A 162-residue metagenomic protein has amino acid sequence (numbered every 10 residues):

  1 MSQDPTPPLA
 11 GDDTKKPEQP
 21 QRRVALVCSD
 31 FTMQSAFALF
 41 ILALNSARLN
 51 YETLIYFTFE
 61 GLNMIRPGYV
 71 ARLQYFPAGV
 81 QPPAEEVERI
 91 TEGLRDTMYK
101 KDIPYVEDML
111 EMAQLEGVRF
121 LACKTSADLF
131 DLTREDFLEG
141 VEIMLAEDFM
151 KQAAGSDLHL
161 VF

Functional and structural regions predicted by a protein language model:
S2-P17: Positively charged, low-complexity intrinsically disordered leader regions
A25-A36: Short, glycine-rich nucleotide/cofactor-binding loops
A36-N50, I55: Histidine-anchored nucleotide/phosphate-binding helix
T53-F59, L121-K124: Short internal beta-strands
I65-Q74: Glycine-rich loop at the start of a catalytic domain that most often binds anionic cofactors/ligands
L73-V106: A glycine-rich helix N-cap at a beta->alpha junction
T91, M98, D102-A154: A charged, amphipathic interaction segment
H159-F162: Short hydrophobic/aromatic patches at helix-to-coil boundaries
